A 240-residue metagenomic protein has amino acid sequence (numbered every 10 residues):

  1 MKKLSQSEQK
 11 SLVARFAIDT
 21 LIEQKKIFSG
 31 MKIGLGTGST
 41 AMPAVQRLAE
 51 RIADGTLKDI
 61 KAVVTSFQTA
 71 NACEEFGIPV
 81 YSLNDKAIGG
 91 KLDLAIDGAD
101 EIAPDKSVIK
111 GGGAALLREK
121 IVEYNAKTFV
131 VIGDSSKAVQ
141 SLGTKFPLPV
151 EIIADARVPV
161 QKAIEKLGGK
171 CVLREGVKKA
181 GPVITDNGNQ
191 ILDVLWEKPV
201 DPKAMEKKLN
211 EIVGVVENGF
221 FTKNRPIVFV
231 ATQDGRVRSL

Functional and structural regions predicted by a protein language model:
K2-L12, E23, Q68-L240: Conserved phosphate- and dinucleotide-binding cores of soluble alpha/beta proteins, encompassing both enzyme active
I18, G36, K61-V64: N-terminal, positively charged regions that mediate nucleic acid binding
I18, I22, I52: Metal-centered catalytic cores of metalloenzymes
L21-M31: Short helix-loop-beta connector
G30-I33, G55-A62, S107: Short active-site oxyanion
K32-T40: Glycine-rich beta-strand-to-loop/alpha-helix junction loops that act as flexible
T40-E50: N-terminal active-site wall of soluble small-molecule enzyme domains
E50-A53, L57-I60, S66-G77: Active-site histidine-anchored catalytic micro-motif
